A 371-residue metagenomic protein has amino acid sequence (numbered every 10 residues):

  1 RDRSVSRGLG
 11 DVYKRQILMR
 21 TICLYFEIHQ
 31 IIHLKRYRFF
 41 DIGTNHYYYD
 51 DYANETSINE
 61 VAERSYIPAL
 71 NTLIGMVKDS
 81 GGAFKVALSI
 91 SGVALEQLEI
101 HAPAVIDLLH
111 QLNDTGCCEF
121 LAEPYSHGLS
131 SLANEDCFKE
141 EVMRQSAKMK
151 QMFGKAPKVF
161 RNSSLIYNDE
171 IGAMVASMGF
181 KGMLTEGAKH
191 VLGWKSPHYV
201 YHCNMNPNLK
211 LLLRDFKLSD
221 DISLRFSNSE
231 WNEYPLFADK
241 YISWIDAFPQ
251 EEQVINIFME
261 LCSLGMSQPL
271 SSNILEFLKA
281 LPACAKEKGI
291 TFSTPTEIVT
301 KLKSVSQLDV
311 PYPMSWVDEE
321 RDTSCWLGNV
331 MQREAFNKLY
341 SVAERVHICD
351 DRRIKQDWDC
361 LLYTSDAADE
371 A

Functional and structural regions predicted by a protein language model:
R1-Q16, Y363-A371: Single conserved hydrophobic/aromatic residue that forms the stacking wall/gate of nucleotide- or nucleobase-binding
M19-R64, Y199-L209, L213, N228-W231 (+1 more regions): Active-site and substrate-binding clefts of carbohydrate-active enzymes
T21-F26, I32-N134, K158-R161, K181-E186 (+1 more regions): Short, well-structured secondary-structure segments
H29-I31, G92-E96, Y125-G128, L165-N168 (+4 more regions): Short, solvent-exposed loop/turn segments at secondary-structure junctions
L70-I74, I106-H110, V142-S146, G172 (+2 more regions): Generic structural signal for well-ordered alpha-helices, preferentially at hydrophobic/aromatic core positions
T72, A102-N113, G193-H202, K240-W244: Alpha-helical scaffolding within the catalytic cores of extracellular/periplasmic polymer-degrading hydrolases
G128-Q151, L209, L213-P249, Q268-S271: Alpha-helical scaffold elements lining the catalytic groove of polysaccharide deacetylases
E140-H198, L264-L278: Catalytic domains of cell-wall/extracellular-matrix polysaccharide-remodeling enzymes, centered on de-N-acetylation
